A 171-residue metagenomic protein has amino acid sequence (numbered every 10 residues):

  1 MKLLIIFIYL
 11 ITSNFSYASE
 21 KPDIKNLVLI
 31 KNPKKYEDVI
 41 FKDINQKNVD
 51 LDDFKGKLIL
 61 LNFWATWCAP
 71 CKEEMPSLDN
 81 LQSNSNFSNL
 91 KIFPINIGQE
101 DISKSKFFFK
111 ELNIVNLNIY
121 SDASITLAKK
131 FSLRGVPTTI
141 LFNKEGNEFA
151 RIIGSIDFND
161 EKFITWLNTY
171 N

Functional and structural regions predicted by a protein language model:
L4-S13: Sec-dependent N-terminal signal peptides
N14-A18: Sec/Tat signal peptide C-region and signal peptidase I cleavage site
S19-L51: N-terminal "domain-start" segment that seeds a small globular fold
D50-K72: Short active-site neighborhood of thiol/selenol oxidoreductases, capturing the structured segment around
E73-L112, A123-K129: Structural microenvironment flanking redox-active thiols in thiol-disulfide oxidoreductases
E111-V115, D122-W166: Thiol/disulfide oxidoreductase modules built on the thioredoxin-like
